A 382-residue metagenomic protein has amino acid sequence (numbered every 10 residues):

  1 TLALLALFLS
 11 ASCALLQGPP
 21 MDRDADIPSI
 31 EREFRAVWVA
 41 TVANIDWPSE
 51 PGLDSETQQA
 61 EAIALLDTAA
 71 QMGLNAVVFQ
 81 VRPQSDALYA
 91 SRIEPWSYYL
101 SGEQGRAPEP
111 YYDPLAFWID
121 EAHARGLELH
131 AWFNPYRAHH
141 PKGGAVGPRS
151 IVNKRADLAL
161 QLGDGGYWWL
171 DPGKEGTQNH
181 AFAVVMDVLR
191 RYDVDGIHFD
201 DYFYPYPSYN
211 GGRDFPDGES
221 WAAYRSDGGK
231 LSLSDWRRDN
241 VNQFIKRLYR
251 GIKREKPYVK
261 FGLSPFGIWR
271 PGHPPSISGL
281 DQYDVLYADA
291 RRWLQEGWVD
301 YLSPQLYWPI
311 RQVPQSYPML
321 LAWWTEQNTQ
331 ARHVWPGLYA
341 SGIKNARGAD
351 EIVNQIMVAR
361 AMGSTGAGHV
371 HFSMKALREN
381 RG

Functional and structural regions predicted by a protein language model:
R32, A40, N44-A60, D120 (+3 more regions): Active-site-adjacent "subsite" loops/lids of carbohydrate-active enzymes
R32-A36, L74-S85, D113-L162, H198-D201 (+1 more regions): Glycine-rich, aromatic-flanked loop segments that form ligand/cofactor-binding clefts across common enzyme folds
V39-T41, I45, G228, V259-S278 (+1 more regions): Active-site clefts of carbohydrate-active enzymes
A60-D86, R191-D195, R292, W298-V299: Catalytic domains of carbohydrate-active enzymes, especially glycoside hydrolases
M72-P110: Aromatic-lined carbohydrate-binding/catalytic grooves of carbohydrate-active enzymes
A87-G102, R137-D164, D201-D227, P274-D281: Aromatic- and acidic-residue-enriched segments that line the glycan-binding/catalytic groove of carbohydrate-active
E128-H140, H198-P205, S234-Y283, H333-G342: Aromatic-lined carbohydrate-recognition surfaces of secreted/lumenal glycan-active proteins
Y287-V313, W324-G382: Substrate-binding cleft of secreted/luminal carbohydrate-active enzymes
